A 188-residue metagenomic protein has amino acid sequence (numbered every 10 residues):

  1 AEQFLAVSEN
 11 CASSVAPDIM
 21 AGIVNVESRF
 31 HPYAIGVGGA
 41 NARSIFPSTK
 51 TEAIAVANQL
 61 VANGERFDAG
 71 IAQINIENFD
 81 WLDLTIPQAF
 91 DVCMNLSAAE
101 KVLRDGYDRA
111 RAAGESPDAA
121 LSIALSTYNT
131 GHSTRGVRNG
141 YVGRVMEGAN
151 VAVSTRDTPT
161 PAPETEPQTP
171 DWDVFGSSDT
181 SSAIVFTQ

Functional and structural regions predicted by a protein language model:
A1-S14, D18, F30-H31, P47-D68 (+2 more regions): Non-catalytic cell-wall polysaccharide-engagement segments
I35-N41: Early exported N-terminus immediately downstream of N-terminal targeting peptides
